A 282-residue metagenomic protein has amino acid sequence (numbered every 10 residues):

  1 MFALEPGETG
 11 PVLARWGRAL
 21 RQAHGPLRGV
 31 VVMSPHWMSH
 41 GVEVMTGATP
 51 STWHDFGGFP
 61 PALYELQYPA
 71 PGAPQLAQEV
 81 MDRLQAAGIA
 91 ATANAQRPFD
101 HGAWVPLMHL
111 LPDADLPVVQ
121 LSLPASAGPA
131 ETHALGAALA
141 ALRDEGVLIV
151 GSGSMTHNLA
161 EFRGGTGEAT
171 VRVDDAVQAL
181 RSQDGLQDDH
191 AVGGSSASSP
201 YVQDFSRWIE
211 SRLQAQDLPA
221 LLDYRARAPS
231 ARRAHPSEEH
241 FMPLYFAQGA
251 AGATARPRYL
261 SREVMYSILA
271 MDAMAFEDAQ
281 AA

Functional and structural regions predicted by a protein language model:
M1-A87, A91: A short aromatic-anchored loop/beta-hairpin motif
M1-E5, V118-A125: Short, basic, glycine/proline-bearing loop/turn elements
G10-R15, A62-L66, P98-V105, T132-L135: Short acidic (Asp/Glu) patches
V31-H36, S122-P124, V150-S152: Short beta-strand segments
D55-P60, L111-Q120, L222: Short, basic/glycine-rich phosphate-binding loops at helix/coil junctions that contact nucleotide phosphates
L63-P71, A93-N94, S122-P129, A231: Flexible, glycine/proline-enriched loop segments at strand-loop-helix junctions that form or flank small-ligand binding
E79-D82, A86, P117, A125-A127 (+3 more regions): Surface-exposed, charge/polar-rich loops and edge strands
I89-D115: Conserved ATP-utilizing enzyme core subdomain
